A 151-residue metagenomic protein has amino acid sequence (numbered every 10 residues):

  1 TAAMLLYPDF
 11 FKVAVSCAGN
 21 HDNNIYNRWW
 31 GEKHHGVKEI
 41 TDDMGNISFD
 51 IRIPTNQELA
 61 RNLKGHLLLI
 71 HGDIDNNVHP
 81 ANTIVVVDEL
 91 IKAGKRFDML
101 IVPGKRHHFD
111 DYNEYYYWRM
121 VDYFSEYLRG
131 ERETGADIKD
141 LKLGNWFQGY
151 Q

Functional and structural regions predicted by a protein language model:
T1-Q151: Active-site-proximal cap/loop segments of hydrolase catalytic domains
